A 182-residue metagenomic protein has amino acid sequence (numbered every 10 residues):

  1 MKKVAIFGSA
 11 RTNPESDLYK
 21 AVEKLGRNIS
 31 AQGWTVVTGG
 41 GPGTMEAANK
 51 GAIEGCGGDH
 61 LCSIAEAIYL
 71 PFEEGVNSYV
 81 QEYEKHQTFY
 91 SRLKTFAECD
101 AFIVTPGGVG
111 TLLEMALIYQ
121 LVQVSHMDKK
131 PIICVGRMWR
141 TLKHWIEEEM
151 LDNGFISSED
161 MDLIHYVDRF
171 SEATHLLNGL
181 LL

Functional and structural regions predicted by a protein language model:
M1-A65: Glycine-rich beta-alpha loop segments
F7-G8, G39, E66-I68, T105-P106 (+1 more regions): Short beta-strand segments
A10-R11, G43, L70, R137-W139: Short, glycine/serine-rich, charged loops/turns that create anion-binding and catalytic segments at active sites
P14, F72-E74, R140-K143: Short, charged/polar "capping" segments at the starts of alpha-helices and the immediately preceding loops
G43-V104: Acidic/glycine-enriched connector segments
E46-A47, E114, L176: Phosphate- and divalent-cation-binding pockets in alpha/beta enzyme and binding domains that engage nucleotide-derived
K85-L163: Conserved phosphate- and dinucleotide-binding cores of soluble alpha/beta proteins, encompassing both enzyme active
I156-L182: A charged, well-structured terminal subsegment
